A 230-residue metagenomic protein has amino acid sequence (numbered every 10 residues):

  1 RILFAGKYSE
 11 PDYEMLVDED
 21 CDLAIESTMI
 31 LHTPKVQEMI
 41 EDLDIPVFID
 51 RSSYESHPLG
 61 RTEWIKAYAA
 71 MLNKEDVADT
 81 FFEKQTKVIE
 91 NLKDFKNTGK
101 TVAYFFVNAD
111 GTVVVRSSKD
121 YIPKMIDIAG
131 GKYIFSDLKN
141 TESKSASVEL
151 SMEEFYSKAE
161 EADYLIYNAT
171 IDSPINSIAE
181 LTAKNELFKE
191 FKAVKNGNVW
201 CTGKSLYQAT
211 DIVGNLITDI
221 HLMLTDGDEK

Functional and structural regions predicted by a protein language model:
R1-I30: A short, structured surface patch at a secondary-structure boundary
E10-D20, L150-E161: Short helices/loops that flank or line small-molecule/ion binding pockets
D20-L23, L43-F48, Y68, K74-E75 (+4 more regions): Loop/turn elements at helix/coil->beta-strand transitions in domains of secreted/extracellular proteins
M29-D42, A169-L181: A ligand-binding cleft/hinge motif common to bilobed small-molecule-binding domains
S52-T80, E161-K230: Structured C-terminal subdomain patch of bacterial secreted/periplasmic proteins
V77-G130: Basic- and aromatic-lined ligand-binding clefts that recognize polyanionic substrates
K87, Y121, V148-E154, T182-F188: Alpha-helical scaffolding within the catalytic cores of extracellular/periplasmic polymer-degrading hydrolases
I122-S145, I166-A169: His/Asp/Glu-enriched short active-site or ligand-binding loop at hydrolase and phosphoryl-transfer sites
